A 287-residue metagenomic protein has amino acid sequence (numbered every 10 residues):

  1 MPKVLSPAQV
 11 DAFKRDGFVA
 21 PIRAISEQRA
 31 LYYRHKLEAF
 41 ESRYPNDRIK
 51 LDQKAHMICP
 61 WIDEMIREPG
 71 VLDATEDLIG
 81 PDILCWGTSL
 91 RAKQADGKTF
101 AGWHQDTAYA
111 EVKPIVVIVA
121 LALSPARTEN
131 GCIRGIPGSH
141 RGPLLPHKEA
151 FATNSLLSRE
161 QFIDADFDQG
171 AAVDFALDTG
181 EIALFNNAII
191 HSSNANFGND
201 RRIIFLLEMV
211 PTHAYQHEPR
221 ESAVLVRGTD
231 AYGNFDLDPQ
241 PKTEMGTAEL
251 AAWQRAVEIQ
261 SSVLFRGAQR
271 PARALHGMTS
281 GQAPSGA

Functional and structural regions predicted by a protein language model:
M1-V112, K148, G228: Non-heme Fe(II)-dependent double-stranded beta-helix
D11, T128-N194: Double-stranded beta-helix
S26-E27, R91-K93, A108, A126-T128 (+3 more regions): Short, solvent-exposed loop/turn segments at secondary-structure junctions
P81, Q105-V112, L121-C132, G138-H140 (+1 more regions): Active-site region of the double-stranded beta-helix
F100-A108, N187-S193, L207: Histidine-centered catalytic micro-motifs
H104, R159-Q169, N199-R201, R220-V226: Short, surface-exposed loop/helix-turn segments at secondary-structure junctions that function as lids/hinges flanking
E111-T128, A176-L177, L184, L207-P211: Short, conserved beta-strand element in jelly-roll/cupin
I189-A287: Non-heme Fe(II)/2-oxoglutarate
